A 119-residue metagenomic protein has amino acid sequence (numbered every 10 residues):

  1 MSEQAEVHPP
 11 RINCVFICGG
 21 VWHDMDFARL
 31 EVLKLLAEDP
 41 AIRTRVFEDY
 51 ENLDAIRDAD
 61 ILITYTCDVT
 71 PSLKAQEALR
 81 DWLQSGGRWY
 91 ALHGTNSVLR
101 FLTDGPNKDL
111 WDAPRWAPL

Functional and structural regions predicted by a protein language model:
S2-D60: Aromatic-Pro/Gly-enriched surface loop or interdomain linker that acts as a lid/target-recognition segment
G19-G20, T66-C67, G94: Glycine-rich His-Gly loop
F27-L35, L62-Y65, S97, F101 (+1 more regions): Generic alpha-helical propensity signal that fires on short helical segments and nearby coil/disordered stretches
F47, Y65, L92: A cross-family glycoside hydrolase active-site/sugar-binding cleft signature
A59-S72: Short, structured active-site "lid" loops
V69-L119: A glycine-rich, often tryptophan-bearing local segment used as a flexible ligand/cofactor-contacting loop or short
